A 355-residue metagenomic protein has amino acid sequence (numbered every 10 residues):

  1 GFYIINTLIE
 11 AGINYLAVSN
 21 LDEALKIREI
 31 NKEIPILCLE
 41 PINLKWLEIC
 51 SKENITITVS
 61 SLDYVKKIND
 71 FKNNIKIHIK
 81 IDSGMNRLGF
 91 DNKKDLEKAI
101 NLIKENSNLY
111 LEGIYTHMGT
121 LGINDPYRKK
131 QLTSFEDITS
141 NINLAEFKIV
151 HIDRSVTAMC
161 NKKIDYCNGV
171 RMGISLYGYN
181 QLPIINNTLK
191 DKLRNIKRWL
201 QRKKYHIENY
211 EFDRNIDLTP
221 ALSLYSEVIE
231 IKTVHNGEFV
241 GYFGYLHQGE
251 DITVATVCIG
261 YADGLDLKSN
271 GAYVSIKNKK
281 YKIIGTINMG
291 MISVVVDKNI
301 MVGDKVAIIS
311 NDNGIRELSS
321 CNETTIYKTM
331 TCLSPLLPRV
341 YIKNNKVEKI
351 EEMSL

Functional and structural regions predicted by a protein language model:
G1-N141, A145-H151: Active-site-proximal beta-alpha core segment in soluble small-molecule metabolic enzymes
N20-E23, I42, S60-D63, I75 (+1 more regions): Active-site anion/phosphate-binding pocket segments in diverse small-molecule metabolic enzymes
